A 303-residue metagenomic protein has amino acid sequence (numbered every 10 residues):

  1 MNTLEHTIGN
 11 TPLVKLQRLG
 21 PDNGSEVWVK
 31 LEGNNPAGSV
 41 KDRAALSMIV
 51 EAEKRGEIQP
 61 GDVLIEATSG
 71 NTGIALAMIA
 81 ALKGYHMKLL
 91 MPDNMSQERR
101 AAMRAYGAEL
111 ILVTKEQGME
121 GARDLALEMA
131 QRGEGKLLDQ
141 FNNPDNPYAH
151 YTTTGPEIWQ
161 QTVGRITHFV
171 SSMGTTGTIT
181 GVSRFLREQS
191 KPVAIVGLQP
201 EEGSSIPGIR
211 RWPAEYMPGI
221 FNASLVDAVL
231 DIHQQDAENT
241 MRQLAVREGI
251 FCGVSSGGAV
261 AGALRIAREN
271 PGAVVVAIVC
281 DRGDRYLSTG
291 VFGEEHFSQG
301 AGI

Functional and structural regions predicted by a protein language model:
M1-I303: PLP-dependent amino-acid enzyme catalytic core
